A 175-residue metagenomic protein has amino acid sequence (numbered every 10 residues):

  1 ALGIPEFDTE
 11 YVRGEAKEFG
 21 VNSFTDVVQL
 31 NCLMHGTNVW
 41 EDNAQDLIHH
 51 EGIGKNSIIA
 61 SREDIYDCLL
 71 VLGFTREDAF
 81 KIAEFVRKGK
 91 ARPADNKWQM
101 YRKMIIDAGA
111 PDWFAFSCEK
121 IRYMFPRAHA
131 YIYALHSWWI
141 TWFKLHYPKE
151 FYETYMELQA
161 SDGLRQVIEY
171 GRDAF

Functional and structural regions predicted by a protein language model:
A1-F175: Noncatalytic, beta-rich nucleic-acid-contacting surfaces in large DNA/RNA-processing enzymes
